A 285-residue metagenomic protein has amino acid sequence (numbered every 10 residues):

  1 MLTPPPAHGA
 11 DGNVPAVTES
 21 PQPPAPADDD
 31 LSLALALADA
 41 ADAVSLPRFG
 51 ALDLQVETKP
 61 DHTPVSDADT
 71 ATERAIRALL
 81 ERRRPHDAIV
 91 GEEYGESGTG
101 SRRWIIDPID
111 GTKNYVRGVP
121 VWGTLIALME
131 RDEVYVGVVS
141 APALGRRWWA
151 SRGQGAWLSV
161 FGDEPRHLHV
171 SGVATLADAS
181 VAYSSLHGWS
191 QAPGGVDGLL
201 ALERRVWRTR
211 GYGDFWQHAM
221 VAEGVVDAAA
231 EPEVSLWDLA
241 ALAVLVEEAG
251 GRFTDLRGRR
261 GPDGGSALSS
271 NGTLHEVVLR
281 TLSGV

Functional and structural regions predicted by a protein language model:
L2-I109, L274-R280: N-terminal subdomain of lithium-sensitive/metallo-dependent phosphomonoesterases centered on the IMPase/IPPase/PAP
A34, A38-A41, G137, L242 (+1 more regions): Small-residue (primarily alanine) positions within well-ordered alpha-helices, especially packing/interaction faces
S45, D69, L80, T112 (+6 more regions): Residue-level signal for inorganic ion chemistry
Q55-V56, E81, G95-S97, V139-S140 (+3 more regions): Short secondary-structure boundary/capping segments
T70, R74, E93, P108-G111 (+5 more regions): Generic detector of well-ordered alpha-helical packing
T99-W157, D163: DPxDG-like acidic metal-binding loop motif
H169-V285: An extended, acidic
